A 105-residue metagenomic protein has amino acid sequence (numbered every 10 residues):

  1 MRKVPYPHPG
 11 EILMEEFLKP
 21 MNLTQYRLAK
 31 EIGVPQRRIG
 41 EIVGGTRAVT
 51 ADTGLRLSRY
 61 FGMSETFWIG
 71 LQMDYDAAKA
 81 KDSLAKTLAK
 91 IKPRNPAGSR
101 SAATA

Functional and structural regions predicted by a protein language model:
M1-L23: A short, Lys/Arg-rich alpha-helix, primarily the initiator
P5-Y6, R59, E65-F67: Peripheral/terminal regions associated with large enzymatic or DNA-binding modules
L23-E41: Short alpha-helical DNA-recognition segment
P35, T46, F61, Q72-Y75: The DNA-recognition helices of helix-turn-helix-type DNA-binding domains
T46-R59: Short, basic-rich loop-to-helix N-cap that marks the start of a DNA-contacting helix
R59, I69-A105: Short, charged recognition helix plus adjacent turn of helix-turn-helix-like nucleic-acid-binding domains
